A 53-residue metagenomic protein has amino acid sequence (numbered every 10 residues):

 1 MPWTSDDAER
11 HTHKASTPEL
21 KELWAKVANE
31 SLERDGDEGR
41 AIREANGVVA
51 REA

Functional and structural regions predicted by a protein language model:
M1-A53: C-terminal alpha-helical interaction appendages
